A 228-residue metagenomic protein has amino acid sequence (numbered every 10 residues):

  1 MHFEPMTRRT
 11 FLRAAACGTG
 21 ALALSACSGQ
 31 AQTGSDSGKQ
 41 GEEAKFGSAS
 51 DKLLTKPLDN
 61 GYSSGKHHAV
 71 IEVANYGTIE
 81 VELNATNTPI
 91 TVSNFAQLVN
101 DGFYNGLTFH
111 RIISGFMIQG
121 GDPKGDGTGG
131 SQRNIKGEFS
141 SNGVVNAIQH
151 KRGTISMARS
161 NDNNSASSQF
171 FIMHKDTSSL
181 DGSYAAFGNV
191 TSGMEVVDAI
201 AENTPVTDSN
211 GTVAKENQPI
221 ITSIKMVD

Functional and structural regions predicted by a protein language model:
H2-D228: Cyclophilin-like peptidyl-prolyl cis-trans isomerases
